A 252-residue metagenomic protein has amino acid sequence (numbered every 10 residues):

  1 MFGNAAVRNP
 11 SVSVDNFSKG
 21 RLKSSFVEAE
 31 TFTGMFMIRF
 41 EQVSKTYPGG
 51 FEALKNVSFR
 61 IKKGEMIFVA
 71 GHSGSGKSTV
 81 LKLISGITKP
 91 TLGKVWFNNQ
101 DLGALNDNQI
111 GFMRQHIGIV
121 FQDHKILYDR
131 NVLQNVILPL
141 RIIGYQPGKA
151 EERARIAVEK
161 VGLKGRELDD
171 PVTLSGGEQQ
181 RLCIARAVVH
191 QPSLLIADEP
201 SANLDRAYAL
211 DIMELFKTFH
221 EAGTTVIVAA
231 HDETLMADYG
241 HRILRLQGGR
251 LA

Functional and structural regions predicted by a protein language model:
S85: Helix-to-loop junction immediately C-terminal to a conserved catalytic motif
G93-D101: Conserved ABC transporter NBD signature motif
R130-I137: Short coil-to-helix segment of the ABC ATPase nucleotide-binding domain corresponding to the Q-loop/switch region
D170-L174, E178: Conserved ABC ATPase signature
V189-S193: A short, proline-enriched helix->beta-strand linker immediately N-terminal to the Walker B motif in ABC-type P-loop
L195-D198: Catalytic Walker B motif of ABC-type/P-loop ATPase nucleotide-binding domains
R206-Y208: Helix N-cap at the start of a conserved alpha-helix in ABC-type nucleotide-binding domains
